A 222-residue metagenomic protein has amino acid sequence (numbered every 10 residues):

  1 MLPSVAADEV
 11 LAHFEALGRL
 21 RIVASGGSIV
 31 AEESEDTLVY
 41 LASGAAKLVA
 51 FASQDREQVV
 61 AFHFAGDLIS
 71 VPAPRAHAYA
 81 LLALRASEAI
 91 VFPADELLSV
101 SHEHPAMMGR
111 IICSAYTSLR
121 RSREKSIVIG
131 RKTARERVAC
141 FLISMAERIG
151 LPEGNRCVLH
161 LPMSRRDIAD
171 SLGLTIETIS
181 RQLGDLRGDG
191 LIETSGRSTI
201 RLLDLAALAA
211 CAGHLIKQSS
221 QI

Functional and structural regions predicted by a protein language model:
M1-S28, D67-I69, P74: Cyclic nucleotide-binding regulatory module and flanking cytosolic helices
A16-L17, S25-L38, R56-E57, R75-A78 (+1 more regions): A short beta-loop-beta micro-motif enriched in histidine and acidic residues
R19, S28, A45-A50, L68 (+1 more regions): Short beta-strand segments in beta-sandwich/barrel cores
A24, A42-S43, F64, R85 (+1 more regions): A cytosolic small-molecule/anion-sensing beta-strand core signal
E35-V49, A65-G66: Glycine- and acidic-residue-biased ligand/ion/polar-headgroup-sensing regions
V59-R120, E124: Cyclic-nucleotide recognition modules
H102, A106-T175: Polybasic "coupling" helices that flank or enter modular domains
E147-I222: Phosphate-/nucleic-acid-contacting segments
